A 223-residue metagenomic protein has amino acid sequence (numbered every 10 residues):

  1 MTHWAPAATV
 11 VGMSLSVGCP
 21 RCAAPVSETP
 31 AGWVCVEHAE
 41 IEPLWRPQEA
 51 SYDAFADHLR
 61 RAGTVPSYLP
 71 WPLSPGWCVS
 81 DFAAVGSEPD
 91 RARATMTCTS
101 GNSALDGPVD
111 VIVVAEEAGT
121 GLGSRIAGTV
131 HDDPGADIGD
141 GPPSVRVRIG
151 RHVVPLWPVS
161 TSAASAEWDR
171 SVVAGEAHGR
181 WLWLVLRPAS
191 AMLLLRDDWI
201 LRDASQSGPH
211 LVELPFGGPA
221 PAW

Functional and structural regions predicted by a protein language model:
M1-R61: N-terminal cysteine/histidine-rich coordination modules
A23, A84, R170-S171: Catalytic micro-motifs at enzyme active sites that drive phosphoryl/nucleotidyl and oxygen chemistry
A31, P47, F82, L186-R187: Surface loops and adjacent helix of pleckstrin homology
T64-D81: Amphipathic alpha-helical segments
S74-G76, N102-D106, E176-W181: Short, solvent-exposed coil/turn segments at beta-strand boundaries
C78-A164: Short, solvent-exposed recognition patches
D140-W223: A short, solvent-exposed beta-edge/loop patch
